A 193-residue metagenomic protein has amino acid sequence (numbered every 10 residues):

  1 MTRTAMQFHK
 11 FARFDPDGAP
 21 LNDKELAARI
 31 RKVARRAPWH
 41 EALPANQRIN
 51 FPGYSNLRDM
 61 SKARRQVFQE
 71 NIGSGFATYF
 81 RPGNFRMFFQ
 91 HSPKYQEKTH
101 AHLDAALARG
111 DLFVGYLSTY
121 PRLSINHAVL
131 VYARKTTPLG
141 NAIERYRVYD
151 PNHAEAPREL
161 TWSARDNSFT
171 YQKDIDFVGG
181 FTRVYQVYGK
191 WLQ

Functional and structural regions predicted by a protein language model:
M1-P93: Cysteine-nucleophile protease catalytic domains, especially the papain-like/related folds used in DUB/UBL proteases
D15-K24, N126-R134, A164-D166: Surface-exposed flexible segments
G18, G53, G73-G75, G83 (+5 more regions): Residue-identity detector for glycine
S55, F80, Q90, Q96 (+4 more regions): Compositionally biased, intrinsically disordered low-complexity regions enriched in proline and serine
H91-I143: Active-site-adjacent substructure of cysteine-protease-like catalytic cores
R122-N126, K135-Q193: Cys-His-centered catalytic/binding microenvironment captured across papain-like cysteine peptidases and homologous
